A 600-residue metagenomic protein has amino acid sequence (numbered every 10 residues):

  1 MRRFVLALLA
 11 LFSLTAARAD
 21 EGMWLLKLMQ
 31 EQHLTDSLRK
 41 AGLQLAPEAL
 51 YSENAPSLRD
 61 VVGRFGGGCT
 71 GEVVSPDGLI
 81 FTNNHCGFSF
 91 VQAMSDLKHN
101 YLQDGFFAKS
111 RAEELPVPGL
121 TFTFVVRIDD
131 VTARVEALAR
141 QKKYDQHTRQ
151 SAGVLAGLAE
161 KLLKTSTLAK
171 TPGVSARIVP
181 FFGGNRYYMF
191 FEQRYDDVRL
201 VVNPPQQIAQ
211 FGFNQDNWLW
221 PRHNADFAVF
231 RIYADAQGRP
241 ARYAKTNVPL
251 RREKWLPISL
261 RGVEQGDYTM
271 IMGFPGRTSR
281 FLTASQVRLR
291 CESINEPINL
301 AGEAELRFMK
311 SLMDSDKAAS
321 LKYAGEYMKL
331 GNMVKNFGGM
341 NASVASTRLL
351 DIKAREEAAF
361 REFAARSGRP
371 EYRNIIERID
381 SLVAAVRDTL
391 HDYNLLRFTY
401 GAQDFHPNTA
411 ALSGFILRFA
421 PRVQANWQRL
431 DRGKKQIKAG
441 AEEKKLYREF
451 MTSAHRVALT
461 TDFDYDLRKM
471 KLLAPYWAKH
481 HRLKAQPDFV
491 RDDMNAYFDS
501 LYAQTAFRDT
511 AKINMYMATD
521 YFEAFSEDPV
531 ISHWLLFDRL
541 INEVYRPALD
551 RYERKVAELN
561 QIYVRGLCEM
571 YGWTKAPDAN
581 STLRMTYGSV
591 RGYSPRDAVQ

Functional and structural regions predicted by a protein language model:
M1-F4: Positively charged n-region of N-terminal signal peptides that target proteins for export
L8, T15-Q600: Terminal presequence/propeptide segments associated with secretion/organelle targeting and zymogen/polyprotein
